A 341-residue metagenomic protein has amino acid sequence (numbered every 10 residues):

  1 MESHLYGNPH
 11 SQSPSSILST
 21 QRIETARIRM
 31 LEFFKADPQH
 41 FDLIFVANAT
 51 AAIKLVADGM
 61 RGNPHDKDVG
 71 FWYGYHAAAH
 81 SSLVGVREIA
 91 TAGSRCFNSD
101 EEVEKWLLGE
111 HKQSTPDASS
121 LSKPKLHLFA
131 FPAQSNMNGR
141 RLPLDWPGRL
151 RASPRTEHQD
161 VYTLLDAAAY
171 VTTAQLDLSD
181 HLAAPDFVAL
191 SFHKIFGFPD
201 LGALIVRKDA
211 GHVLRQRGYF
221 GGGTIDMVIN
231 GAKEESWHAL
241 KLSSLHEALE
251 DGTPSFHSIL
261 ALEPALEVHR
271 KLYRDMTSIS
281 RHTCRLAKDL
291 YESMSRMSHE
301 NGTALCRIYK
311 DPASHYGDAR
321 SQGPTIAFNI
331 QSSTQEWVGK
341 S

Functional and structural regions predicted by a protein language model:
M1-S341: Pyridoxal 5′-phosphate
